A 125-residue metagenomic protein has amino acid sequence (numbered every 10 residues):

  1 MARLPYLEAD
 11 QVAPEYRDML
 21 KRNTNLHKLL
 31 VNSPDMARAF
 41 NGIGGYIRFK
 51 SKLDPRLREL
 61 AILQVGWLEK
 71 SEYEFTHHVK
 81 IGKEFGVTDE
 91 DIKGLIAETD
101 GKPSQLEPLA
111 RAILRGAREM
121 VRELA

Functional and structural regions predicted by a protein language model:
M1-L57, K83, T88-D89, G101-K102: Acidic, glycine/proline-rich low-complexity segments that act as flexible tails and inter-domain linkers
K21-N25, T76-V79, E107: A broad, low-specificity signal for short, low-complexity segments enriched in glycine/proline and polar/charged
R38-I43, E59, F75-H77, R111-R115: A generic alpha-helix surface/boundary motif
I43, L63-Q64, H78, L95-E98 (+1 more regions): Short acidic/histidine-centered micro-motifs embedded in hydrophobic/aromatic stretches that mark compact functional
L53, L57-I92: Conserved alpha-helical segments that form or flank metal/cofactor-binding pockets of metalloenzymes
E69, T99, V121-L124: Short, well-ordered alpha-helical segments in soluble proteins
A97-E107: Acidic/His metal-coordination segments adjacent to aromatic residues that form catalytic metal sites in metalloenzymes
L106-A125: Acidic/histidine-rich alpha-helical segments that form the ligand environment of transition-metal centers
